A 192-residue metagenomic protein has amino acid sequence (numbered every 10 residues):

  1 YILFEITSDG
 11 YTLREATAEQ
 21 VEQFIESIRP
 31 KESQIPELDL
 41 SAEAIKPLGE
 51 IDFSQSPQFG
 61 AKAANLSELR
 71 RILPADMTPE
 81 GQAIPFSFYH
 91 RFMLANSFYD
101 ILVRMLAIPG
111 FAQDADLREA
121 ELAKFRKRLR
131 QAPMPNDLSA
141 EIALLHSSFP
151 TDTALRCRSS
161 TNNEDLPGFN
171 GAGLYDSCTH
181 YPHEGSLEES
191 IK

Functional and structural regions predicted by a protein language model:
Y1-K192: N-terminal beta-alpha lobe that positions the nucleotide/phosphoryl donor in ATP/NTP-coupled carboxylate activation
